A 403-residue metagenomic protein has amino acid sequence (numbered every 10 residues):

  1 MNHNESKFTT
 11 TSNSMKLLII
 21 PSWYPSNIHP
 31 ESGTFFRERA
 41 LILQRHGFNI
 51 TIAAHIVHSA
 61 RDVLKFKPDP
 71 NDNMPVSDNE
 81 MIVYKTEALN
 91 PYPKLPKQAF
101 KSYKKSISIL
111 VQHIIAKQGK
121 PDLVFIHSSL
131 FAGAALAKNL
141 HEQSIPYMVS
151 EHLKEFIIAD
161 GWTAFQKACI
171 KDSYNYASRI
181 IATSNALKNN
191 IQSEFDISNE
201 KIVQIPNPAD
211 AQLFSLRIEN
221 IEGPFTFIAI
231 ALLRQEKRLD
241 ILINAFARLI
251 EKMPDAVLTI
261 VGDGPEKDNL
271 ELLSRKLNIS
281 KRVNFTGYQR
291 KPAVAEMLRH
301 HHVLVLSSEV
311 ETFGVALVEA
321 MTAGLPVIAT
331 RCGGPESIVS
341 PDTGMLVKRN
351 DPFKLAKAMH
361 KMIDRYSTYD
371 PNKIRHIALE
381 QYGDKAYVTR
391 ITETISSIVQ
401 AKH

Functional and structural regions predicted by a protein language model:
M1-N73, H403: N-terminal subdomain of nucleotide-sugar transferases
A186, P208: Carbohydrate-associated surface elements
N220-F246, T259: Conserved donor-binding/catalytic core segment of Leloir-type glycosyltransferases
E271-Q289: Nucleotide-activated donor-binding/catalytic signature segment of Leloir-type glycosyltransferases, i.e., the conserved
E309: Aromatic "clamp/platform" in nucleotide-sugar-dependent glycosyltransferases that forms part of the donor/acceptor
P326-A329: Short hydrophobic beta-strand element within catalytic cores of glycosyltransferases and related nucleotide-activated
P341, M345-P352, K361-S367: Conserved acidic donor-binding segment of nucleotide-sugar-dependent glycosyltransferases
T368-I398: A charged, aromatic-enriched C-terminal amphipathic alpha-helix characteristic of glycosyltransferases across folds
